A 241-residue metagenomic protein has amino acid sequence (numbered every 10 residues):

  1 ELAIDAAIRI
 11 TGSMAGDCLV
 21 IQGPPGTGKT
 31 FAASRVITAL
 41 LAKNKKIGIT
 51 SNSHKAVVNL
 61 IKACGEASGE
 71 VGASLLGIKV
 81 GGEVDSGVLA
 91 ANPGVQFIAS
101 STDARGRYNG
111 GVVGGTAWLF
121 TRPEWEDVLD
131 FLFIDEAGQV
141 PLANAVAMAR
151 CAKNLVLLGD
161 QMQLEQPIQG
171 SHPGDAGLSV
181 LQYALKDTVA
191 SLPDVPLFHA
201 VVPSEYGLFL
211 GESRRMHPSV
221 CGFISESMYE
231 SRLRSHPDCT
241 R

Functional and structural regions predicted by a protein language model:
E1-T116, R232-R241: ASCE P-loop NTPase motor cores of helicases and related translocases
A42-N44, S51-V58, A63, W118-I134 (+1 more regions): Conserved helicase motor core of SF1/SF2 NTP-dependent helicases
